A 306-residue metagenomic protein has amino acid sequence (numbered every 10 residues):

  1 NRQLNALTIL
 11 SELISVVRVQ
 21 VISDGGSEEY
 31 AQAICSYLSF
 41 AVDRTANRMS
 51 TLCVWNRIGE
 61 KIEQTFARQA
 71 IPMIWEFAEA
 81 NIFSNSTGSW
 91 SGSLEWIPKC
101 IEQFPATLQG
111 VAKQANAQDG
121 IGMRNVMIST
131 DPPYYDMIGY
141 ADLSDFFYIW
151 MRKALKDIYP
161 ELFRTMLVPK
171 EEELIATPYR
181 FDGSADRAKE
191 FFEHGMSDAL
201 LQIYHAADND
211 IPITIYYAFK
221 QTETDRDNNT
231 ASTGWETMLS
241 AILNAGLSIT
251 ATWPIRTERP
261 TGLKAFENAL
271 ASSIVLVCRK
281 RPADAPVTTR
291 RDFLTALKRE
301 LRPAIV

Functional and structural regions predicted by a protein language model:
N1-N125, P133, M137-A185, A199 (+2 more regions): Nucleic-acid modification enzymes, centered on SAM-dependent nucleic-acid methyltransferases
R187-E193: Short, glycine-rich nucleotide/cofactor-binding loops
E193-I213, S240-N244: A short glycine-rich, Lys/Arg-flanked "PGG" loop and its adjoining helix->strand segment in the class I
